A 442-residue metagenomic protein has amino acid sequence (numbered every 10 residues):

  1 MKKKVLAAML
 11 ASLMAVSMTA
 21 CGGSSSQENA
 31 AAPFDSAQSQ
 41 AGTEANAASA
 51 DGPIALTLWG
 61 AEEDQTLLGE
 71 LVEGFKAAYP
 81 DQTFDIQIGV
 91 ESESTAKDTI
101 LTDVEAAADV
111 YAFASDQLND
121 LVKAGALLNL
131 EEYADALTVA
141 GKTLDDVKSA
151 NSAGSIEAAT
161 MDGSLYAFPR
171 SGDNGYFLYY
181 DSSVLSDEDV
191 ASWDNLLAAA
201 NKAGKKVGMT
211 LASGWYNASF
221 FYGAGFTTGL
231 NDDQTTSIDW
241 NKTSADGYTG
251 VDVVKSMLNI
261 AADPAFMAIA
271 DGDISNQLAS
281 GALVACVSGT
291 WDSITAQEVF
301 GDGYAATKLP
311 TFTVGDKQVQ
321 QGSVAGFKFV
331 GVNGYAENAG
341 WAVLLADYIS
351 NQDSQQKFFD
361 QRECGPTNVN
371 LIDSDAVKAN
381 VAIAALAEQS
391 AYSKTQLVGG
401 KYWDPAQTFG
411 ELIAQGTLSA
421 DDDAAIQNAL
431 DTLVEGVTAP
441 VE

Functional and structural regions predicted by a protein language model:
L6-A8, C21-K123, N428, E435-E442: Conserved N-terminal structural module of periplasmic/extracytoplasmic solute-binding proteins
F34-A37, S115-Y176, E188, T307: Hinge/lid segment of periplasmic solute-binding proteins
A77, E298-Q361: Extracytoplasmic/periplasmic substrate-recognition and gating elements
G89-D98, F266-A279: Short helix-initiation/N-cap motifs at beta->coil->alpha
L101-T102, A106-D109, A140-Y180, K206 (+2 more regions): A structural signal for short loop-to-beta-strand junctions that line the ligand-binding cleft of periplasmic/secreted
E157-R170, Y176, D194-N241, L283: Extracytoplasmic/periplasmic solute-binding protein
T236-I269: Glycine-centered hinge/linker elements that transmit conformational signals in sensory and ligand-binding systems
A387-E442: Conserved C-terminal helix/tail region of periplasmic/extracytoplasmic solute-binding proteins
